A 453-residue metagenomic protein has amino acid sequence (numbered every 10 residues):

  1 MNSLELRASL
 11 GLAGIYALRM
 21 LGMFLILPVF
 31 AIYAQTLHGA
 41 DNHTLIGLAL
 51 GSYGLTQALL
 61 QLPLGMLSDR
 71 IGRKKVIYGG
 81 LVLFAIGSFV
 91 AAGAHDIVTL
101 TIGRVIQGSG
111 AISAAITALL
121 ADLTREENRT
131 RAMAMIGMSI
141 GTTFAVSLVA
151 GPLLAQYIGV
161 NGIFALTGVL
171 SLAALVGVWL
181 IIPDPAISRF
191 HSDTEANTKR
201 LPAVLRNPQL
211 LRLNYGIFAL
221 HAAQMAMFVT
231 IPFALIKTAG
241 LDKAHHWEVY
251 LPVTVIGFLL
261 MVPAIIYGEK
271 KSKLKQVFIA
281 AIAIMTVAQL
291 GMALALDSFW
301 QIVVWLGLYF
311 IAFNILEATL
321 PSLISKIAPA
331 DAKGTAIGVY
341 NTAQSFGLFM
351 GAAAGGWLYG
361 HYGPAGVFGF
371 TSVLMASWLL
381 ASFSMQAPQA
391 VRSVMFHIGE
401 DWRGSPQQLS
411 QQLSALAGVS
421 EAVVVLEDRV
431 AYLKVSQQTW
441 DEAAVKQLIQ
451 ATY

Functional and structural regions predicted by a protein language model:
M1-E5, P183-G216: Juxtamembrane intracellular "pre-TM" segments in multi-pass secondary transporters
P28-H43, V229-H245: Short amphipathic helix-loop junctions that connect adjacent transmembrane helices in Major Facilitator Superfamily/SLC
G51-L64, L251-P263: Central cavity-lining transmembrane alpha-helices of secondary-active solute carriers, predominantly the Major
L59-H95: Conserved MFS/SLC helix-loop-helix module at the cytosolic interface between two early adjacent transmembrane helices
L60-G72, L260-K273: Helix-to-loop junctions at the C-terminal end of transmembrane segments in multipass secondary transporters
K75-F89, G168, Q276-L290: Structural signature of the two symmetry-related core transmembrane helices
I102-G141: Cytoplasmic helix-loop-helix junction between adjacent transmembrane helices in 12-TM secondary transporters
V169-S188, W378-Q386: C-terminal membrane-cytosol helix-exit motif in multi-pass small-molecule transporters
